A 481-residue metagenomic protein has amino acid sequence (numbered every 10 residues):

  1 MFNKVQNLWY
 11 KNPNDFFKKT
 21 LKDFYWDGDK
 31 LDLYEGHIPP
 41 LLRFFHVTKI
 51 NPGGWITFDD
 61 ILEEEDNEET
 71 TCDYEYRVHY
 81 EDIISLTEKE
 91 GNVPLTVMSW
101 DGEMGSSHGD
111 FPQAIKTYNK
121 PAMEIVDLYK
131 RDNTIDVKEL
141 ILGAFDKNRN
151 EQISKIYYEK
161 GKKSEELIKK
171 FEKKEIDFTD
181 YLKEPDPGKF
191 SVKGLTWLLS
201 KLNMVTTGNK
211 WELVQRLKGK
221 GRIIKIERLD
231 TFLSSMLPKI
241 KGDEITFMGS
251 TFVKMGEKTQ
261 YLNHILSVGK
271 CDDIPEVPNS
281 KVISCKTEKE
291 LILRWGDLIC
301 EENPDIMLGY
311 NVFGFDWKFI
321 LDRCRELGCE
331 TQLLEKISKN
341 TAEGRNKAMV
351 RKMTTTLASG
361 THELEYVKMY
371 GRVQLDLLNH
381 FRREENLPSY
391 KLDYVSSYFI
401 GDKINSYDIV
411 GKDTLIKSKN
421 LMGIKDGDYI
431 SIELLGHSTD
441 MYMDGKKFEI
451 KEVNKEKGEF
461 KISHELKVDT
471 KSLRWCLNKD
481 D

Functional and structural regions predicted by a protein language model:
M1-D481: The two-metal-ion catalytic cores of nucleic-acid processing enzymes
